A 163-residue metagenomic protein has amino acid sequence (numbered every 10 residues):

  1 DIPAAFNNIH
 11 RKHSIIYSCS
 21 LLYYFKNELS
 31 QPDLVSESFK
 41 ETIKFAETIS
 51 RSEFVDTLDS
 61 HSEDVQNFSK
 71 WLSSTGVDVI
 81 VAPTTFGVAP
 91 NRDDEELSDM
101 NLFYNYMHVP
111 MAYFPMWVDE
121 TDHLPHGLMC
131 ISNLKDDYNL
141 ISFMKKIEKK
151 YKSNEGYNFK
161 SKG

Functional and structural regions predicted by a protein language model:
D1-K12: Gly/Ser-rich, acidic/histidine-flanked active-site/gating loops
K12-S69, P115-L128: Short helix-loop capping/hinge segments that flank enzyme active sites or metal/cofactor-binding pockets
H13, T84-F103: Short, surface-exposed loop/helix-turn segments at secondary-structure junctions that function as lids/hinges flanking
V55, D59, Q66, M107-G163: Structural helix-boundary/capping segments
K70, L102, K145: Surface-exposed charge patches
S73-V77: Glycine-rich phosphate-binding loop signature in dinucleotide/nucleotide-binding domains
